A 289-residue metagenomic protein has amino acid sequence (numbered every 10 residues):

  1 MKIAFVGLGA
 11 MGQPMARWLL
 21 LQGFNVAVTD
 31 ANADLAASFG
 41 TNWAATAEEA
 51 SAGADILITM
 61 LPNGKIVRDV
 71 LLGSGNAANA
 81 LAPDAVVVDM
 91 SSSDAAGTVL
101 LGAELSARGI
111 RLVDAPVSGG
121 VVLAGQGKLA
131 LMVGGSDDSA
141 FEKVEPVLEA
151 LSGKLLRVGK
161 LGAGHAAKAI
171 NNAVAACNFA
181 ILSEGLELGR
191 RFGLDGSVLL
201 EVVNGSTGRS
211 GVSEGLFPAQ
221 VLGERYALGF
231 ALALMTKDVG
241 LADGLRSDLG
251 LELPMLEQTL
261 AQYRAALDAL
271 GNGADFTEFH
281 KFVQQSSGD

Functional and structural regions predicted by a protein language model:
M1-M60, A124: NAD(P)+-binding Rossmann beta1-loop-alpha1 motif at the extreme N-terminus of oxidoreductases
A10, P14, I56-I58, P62 (+11 more regions): Amphipathic alpha-helical hairpins
V26, W43, L112-V113, L155 (+2 more regions): Hydrophobic beta-strand scaffold residues
A47-R111: Rossmann-fold NAD(P) dinucleotide-binding segment
L61, S92-A173: Rossmann-fold dinucleotide-binding core
K143, A163-S287: Helical "substrate-binding/catalytic lid" subdomain of Rossmann-like NAD(P)-dependent dehydrogenases/reductases
